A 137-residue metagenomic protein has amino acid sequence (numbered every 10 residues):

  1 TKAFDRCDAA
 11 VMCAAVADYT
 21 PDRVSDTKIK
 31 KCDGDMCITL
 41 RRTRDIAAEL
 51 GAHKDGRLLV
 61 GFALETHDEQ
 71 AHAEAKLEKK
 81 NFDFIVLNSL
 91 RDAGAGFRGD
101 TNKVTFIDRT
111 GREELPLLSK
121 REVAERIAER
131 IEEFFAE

Functional and structural regions predicted by a protein language model:
T1-L64, D68-E137: A cross-family phosphate/adenosyl-ligand binding-site feature
